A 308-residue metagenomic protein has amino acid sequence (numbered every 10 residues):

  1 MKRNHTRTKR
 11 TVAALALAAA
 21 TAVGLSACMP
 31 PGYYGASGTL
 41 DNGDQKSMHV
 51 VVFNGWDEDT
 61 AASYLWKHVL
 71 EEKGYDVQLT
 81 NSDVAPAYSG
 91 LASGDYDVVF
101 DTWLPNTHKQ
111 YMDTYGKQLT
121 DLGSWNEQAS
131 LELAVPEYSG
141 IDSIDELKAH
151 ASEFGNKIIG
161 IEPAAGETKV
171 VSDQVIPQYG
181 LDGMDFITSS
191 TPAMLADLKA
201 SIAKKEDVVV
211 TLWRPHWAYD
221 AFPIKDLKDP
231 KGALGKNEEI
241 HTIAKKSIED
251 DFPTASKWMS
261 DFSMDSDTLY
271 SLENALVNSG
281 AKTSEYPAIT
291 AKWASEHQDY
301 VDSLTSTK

Functional and structural regions predicted by a protein language model:
T21-A27: C-terminal motif of bacterial Sec signal peptides marking the signal peptidase cleavage site
M29-G32: Bacterial signal peptide processing site
G43-E58, Y75-T80, G155-I159, M259: Short, well-ordered beta-strand elements
Q45-M48, E58, Q174-M184, T188-K205 (+4 more regions): An extracytoplasmic/periplasmic, membrane-proximal ligand-sensing/linker region
N54-D57, Q78-G90, F186-D197: Short helix-initiation/N-cap motifs at beta->coil->alpha
Y96, F100, V170-G232: Ligand-binding pocket segment of bilobal, Venus flytrap-like solute-binding proteins
K117-A164: A conserved helix-loop-strand patch within extracytoplasmic ligand-binding domains of the periplasmic binding
S130-G140, E238-P253: A bilobed periplasmic-binding-protein/Venus flytrap-type ligand-binding module shared by bacterial periplasmic
